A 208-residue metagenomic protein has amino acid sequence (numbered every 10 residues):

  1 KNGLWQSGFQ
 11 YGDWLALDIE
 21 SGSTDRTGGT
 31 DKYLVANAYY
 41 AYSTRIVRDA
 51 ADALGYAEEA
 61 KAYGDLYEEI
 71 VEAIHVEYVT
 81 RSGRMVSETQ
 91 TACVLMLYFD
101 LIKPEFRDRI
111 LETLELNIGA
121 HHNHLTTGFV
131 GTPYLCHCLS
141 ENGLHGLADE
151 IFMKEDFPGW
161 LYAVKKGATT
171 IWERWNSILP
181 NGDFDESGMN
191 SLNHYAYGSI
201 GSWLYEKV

Functional and structural regions predicted by a protein language model:
K1-V208: Active-site core of glycosidic bond-cleaving carbohydrate-active enzymes
